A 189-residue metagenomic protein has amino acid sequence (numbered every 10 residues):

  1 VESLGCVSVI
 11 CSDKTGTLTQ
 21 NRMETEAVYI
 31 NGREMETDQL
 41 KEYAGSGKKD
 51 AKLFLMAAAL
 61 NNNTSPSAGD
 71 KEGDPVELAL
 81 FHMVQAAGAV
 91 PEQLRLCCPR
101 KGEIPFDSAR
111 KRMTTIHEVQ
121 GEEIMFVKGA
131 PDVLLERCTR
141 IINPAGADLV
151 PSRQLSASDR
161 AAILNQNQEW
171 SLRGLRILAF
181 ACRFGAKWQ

Functional and structural regions predicted by a protein language model:
V1-Q189: Conserved cytosolic headpiece of P-type ATPases
